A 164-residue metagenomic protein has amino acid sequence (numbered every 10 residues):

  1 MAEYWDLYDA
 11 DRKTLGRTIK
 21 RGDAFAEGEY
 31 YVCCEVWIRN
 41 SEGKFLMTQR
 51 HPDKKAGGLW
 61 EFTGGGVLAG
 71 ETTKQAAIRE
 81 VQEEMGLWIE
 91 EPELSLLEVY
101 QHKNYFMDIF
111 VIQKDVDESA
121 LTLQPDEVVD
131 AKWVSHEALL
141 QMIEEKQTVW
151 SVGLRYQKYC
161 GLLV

Functional and structural regions predicted by a protein language model:
M1-E35, S41: Acidic, metal-coordinating catalytic segment for phosphate/diphosphate chemistry, firing primarily on the Nudix
W5, G28-E29, K44-F45, L59 (+1 more regions): A residue-level structural signature of the nucleotidyltransferase/glycosyltransferase Rossmann-like core
L7, I38, M47, V111-I112 (+1 more regions): Conserved hydrophobic "DFG−1" position in protein kinase catalytic cores
D11, N40-G43, H51, Q113-E118 (+1 more regions): Short loop segments at secondary-structure junctions
I19-G22, G57, A69, L96-V164: Nudix hydrolase/Nudix homology domain
C33-G64: A glycine-rich, hydrophobic loop/mini-helix early in the fold
L46-M47, F62-S95: The catalytic Nudix box helix
